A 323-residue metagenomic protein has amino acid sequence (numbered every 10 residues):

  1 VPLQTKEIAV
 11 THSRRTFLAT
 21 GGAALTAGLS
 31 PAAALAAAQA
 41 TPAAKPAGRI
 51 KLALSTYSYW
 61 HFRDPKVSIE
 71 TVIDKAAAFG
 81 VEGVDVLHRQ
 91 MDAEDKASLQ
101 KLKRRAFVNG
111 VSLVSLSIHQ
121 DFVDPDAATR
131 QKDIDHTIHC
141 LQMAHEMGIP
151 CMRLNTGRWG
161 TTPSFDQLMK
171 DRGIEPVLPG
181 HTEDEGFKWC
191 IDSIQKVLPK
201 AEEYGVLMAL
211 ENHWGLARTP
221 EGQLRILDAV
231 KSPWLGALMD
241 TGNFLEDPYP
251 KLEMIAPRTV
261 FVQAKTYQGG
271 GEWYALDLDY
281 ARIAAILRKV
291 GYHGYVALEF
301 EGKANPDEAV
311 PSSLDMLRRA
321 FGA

Functional and structural regions predicted by a protein language model:
L3-A53, W60-F79, Q195, E203 (+1 more regions): Histidine-acidic metal/acid-base catalytic patches
G22-P31, P42-P46, I73, R105-S112 (+1 more regions): Active-site acidic/histidine proton-transfer and metal-coordination neighborhood in alpha/beta enzyme cores
S68-E70, S98-K101, R130, I134-T137 (+2 more regions): Charged helix-capping and loop-helix junction motifs
E82-G83, S112, P150, L207 (+2 more regions): Residue-level detector of anion-binding/catalytic polar loops
D85-K103, W159-P163: Glycine-rich, proline-tolerant flexible connector loops at the mouths of alpha/beta enzymes
E94-Q100, A127-R130, D307-A309: Metal-dependent catalytic neighborhoods of phosphoester/phosphodiester hydrolases
S98-V108, V197, R282-I286: Catalytic-core regions built around general acid/base machinery
